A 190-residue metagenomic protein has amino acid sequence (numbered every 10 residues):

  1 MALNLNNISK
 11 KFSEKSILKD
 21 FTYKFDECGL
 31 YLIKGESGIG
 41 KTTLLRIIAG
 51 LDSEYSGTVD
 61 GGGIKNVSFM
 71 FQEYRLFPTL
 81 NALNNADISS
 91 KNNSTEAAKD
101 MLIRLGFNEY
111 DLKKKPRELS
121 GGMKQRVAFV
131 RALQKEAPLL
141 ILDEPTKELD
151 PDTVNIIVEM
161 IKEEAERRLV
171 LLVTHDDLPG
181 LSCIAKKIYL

Functional and structural regions predicted by a protein language model:
A49: Helix-to-loop junction immediately C-terminal to a conserved catalytic motif
L80-A97: Q-loop/switch helix immediately C-terminal to the Walker
T95-D111: Conserved ABC ATPase "signature" region
K115, E144-P145: Walker B catalytic motif
K115-M123: Conserved ABC ATPase signature
F129: Hydrophobic anchor residue at the start of the ABC signature
D143, L149-D150: ABC-family nucleotide-binding domains
